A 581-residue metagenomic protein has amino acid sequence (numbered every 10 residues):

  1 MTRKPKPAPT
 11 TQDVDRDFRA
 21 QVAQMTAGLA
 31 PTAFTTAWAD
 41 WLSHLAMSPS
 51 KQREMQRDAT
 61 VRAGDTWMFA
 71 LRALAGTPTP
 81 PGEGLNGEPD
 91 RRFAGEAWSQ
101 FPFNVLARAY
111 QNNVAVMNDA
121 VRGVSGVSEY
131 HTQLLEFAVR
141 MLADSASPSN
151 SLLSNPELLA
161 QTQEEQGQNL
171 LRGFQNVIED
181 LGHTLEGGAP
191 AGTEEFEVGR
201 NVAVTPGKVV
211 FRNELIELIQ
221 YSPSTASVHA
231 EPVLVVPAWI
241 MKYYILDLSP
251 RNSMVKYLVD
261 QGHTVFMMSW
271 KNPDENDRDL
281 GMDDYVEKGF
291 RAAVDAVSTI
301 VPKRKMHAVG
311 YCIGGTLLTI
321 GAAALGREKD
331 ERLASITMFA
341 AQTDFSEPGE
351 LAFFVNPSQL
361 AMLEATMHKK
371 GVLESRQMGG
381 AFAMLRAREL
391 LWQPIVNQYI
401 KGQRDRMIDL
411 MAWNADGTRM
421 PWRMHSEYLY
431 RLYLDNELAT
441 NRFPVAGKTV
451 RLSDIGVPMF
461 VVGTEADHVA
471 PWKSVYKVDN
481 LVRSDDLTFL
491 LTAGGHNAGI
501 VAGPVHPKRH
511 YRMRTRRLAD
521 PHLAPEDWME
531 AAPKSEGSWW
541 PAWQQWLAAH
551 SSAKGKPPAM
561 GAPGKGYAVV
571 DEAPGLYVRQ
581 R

Functional and structural regions predicted by a protein language model:
M1-I219, V228-H229, R251, F266 (+7 more regions): Amphipathic, low-complexity, repeat-rich surface-exposed segments
G123-Q163, T299, K303, L317 (+2 more regions): Alpha/beta-hydrolase-fold enzymes
V228-W239: Short beta-strand element of the alpha/beta-hydrolase
D247-V265: Short amphipathic alpha-helix adjacent to the substrate-entry channel of hydrolases
D277-V301: Alpha/beta-hydrolase active-site loop
V294-G314: Alpha/beta-hydrolase fold nucleophile elbow
V461-G463, D467: Short beta-strand/loop motif that positions the catalytic acidic residue of the alpha/beta-hydrolase fold
H468-S474: Conserved alpha/beta-hydrolase "acid-adjacent" motif
